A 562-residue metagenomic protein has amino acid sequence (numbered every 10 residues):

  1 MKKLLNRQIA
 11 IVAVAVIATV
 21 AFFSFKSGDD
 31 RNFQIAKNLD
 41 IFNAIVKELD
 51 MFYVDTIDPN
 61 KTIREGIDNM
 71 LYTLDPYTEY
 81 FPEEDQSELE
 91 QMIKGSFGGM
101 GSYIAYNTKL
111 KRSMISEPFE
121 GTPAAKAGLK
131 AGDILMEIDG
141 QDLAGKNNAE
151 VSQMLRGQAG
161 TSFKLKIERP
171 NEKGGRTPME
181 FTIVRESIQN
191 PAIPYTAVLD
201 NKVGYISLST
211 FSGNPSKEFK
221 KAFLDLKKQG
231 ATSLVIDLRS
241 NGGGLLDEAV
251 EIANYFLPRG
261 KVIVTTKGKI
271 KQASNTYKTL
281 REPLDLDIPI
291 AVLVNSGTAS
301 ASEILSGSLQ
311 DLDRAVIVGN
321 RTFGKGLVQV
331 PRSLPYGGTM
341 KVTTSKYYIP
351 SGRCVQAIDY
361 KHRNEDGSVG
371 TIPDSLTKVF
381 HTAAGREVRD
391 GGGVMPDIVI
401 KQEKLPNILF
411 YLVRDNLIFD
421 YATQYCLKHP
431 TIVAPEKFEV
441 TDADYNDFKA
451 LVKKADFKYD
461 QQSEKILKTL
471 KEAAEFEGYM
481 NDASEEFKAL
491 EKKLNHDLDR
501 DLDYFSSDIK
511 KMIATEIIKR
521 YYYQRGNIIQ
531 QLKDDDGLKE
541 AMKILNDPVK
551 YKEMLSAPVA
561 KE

Functional and structural regions predicted by a protein language model:
M1-L4: N-terminal secretory signal peptides that target proteins for export/translocation
A10-S24: Hydrophobic membrane-insertion alpha-helices, especially the h-region of bacterial N-terminal signal peptides
F23-N38, F42-V54, D58-P59, M114-A131 (+3 more regions): Cleft-lining beta-strand/loop regions that shape enzyme active-site pockets
Y53-M114, S162-R185, N190-Y195, L532-G537 (+2 more regions): Extended, small/polar residue-biased N-terminal targeting/export presequences and adjacent propeptide/linker tracts
A301, D313, V318-N320, G324-R386 (+1 more regions): Polar, glycine-rich mid-to-C-terminal structural blocks that act as macromolecule-binding/assembly scaffolds
C354-K361, E365-E562: Conserved functional hotspot residues or short segments at active or partner-binding sites across diverse domains
